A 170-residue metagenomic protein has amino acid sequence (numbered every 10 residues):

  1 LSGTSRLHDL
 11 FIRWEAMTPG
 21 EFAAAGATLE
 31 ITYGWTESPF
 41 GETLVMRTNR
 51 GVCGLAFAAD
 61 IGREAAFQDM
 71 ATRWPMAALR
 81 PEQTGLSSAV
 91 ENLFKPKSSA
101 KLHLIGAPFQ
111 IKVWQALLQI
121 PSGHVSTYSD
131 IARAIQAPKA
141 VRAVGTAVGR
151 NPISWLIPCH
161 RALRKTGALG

Functional and structural regions predicted by a protein language model:
L1, S5-R6, I12-K139: Basic nucleic-acid-binding alpha-helical/helix-turn surface characteristic of O6-alkylguanine DNA
R47, L163-R164: Conserved hydrophobic "DFG−1" position in protein kinase catalytic cores
L117, C159-H160: Structural signal for hydrophobic
R142: Flexible, gly/pro- and Lys/Arg-enriched active-site loops
A147-I157: Major-groove DNA-recognition helix of helix-turn-helix-type DNA-binding domains
C159, K165-G167: Short helix-start
